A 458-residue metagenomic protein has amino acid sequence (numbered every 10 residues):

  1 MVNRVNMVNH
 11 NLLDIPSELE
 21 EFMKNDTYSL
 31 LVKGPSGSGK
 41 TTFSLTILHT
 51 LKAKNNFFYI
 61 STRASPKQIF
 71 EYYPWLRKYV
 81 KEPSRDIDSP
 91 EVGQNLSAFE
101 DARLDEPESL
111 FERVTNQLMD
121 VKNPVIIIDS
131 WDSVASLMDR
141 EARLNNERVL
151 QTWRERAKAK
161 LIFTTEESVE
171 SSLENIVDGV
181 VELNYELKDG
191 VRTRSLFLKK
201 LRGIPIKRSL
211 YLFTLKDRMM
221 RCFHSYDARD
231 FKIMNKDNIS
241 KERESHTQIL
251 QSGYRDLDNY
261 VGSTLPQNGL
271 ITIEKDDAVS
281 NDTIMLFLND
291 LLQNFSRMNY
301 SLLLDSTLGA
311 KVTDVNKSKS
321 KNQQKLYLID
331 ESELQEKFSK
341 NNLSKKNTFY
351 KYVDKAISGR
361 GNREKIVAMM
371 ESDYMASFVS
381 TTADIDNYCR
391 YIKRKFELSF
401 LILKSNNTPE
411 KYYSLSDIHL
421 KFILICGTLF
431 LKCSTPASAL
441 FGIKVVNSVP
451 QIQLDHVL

Functional and structural regions predicted by a protein language model:
V2, G179-R255, K421-L458: Phosphate-binding and hydrolysis-coupling loops of NTP-dependent motor/remodeling domains
N9-M23, S252-L265: Pre-Walker A adenine-sensing motif
N25-L30, P266-T272: Pre-Walker A (Motif I) flank of P-loop NTPase domains
L31, P35-L96, A278-F338: Conserved P-loop
K67, T165-D178, K311-V315, I402-D417: Glycine-rich, charge-decorated loop segments at or immediately adjacent to ligand/cofactor-binding or catalytic sites
N95-E155, Q335-R394: Phosphate-binding/switch loop-helix module in NTP-utilizing enzymes
D105-H224: Long, basic/Gly/Ser/Thr-rich N-terminal segments that mediate initial subcellular attachment or targeting
L150-E170, I392-P409, L420: Sensor-1/coupling segment of RecA-like P-loop NTPase cores
